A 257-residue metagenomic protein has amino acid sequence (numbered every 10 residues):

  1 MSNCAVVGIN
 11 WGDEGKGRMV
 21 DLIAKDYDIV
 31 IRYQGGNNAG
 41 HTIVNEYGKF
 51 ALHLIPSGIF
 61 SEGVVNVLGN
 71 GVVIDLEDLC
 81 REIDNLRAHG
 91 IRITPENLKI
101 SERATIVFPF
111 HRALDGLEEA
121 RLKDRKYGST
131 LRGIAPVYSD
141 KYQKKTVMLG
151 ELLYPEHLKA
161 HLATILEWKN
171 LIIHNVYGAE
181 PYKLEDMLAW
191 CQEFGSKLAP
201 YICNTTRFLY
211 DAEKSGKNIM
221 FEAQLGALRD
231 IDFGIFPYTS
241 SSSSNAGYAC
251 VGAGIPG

Functional and structural regions predicted by a protein language model:
M1-G257: Non-transmembrane, aqueous-exposed alpha-helical and coiled segments at domain scale
